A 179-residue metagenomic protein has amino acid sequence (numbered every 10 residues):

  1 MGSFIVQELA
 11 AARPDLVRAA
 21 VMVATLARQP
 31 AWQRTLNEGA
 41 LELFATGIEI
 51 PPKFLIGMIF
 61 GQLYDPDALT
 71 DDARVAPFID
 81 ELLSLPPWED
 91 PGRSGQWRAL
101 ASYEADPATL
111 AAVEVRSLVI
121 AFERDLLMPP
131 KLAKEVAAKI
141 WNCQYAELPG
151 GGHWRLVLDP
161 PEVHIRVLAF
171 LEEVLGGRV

Functional and structural regions predicted by a protein language model:
G2, V6: Gly/Ala-rich beta-loop-alpha elbow adjacent to hydrolase catalytic centers
Q7, A11, L16-E49: Flexible "cap/lid" loop of the alpha/beta hydrolase fold
A11-D15, K134, A138, A169: Short, well-ordered alpha-helices that flank and scaffold nucleotide-derived cofactor binding pockets
A31, K53-E104, T109: Conserved alpha/beta-hydrolase catalytic His-Asp/Glu region
V113, V119-A121: Short beta-strand/loop motif that positions the catalytic acidic residue of the alpha/beta-hydrolase fold
V115, P129-A138: Short alpha-helix in the alpha/beta-hydrolase fold that links the catalytic acid
R124-M128: Acidic catalytic loop of the alpha/beta-hydrolase fold
C143-V179: Catalytic active-site module of serine/aspartate enzymes centered on a nucleophile-bearing elbow/loop
